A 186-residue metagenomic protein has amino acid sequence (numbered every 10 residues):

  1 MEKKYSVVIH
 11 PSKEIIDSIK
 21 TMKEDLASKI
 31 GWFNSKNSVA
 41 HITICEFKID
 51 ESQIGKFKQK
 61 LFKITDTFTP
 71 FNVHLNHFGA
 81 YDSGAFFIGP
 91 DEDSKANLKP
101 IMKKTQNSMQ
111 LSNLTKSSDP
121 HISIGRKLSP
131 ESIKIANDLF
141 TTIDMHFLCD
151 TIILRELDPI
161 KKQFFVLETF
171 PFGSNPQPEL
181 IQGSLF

Functional and structural regions predicted by a protein language model:
M1-F71, E92-T151, Q163-F186: Basic, often amphipathic N-terminal segments
S38-H41, Y81-A85: Glycine-rich, often proline-containing surface loops adjacent to acidic residues and nearby aromatics that form
N76, D82-E92, A96-P100: Charge-rich, low-complexity N-terminal segments
N76-S83, P120, I153-Q163: Short proline/glycine- and acidic-rich turn/helix-capping motifs at secondary-structure junctions
